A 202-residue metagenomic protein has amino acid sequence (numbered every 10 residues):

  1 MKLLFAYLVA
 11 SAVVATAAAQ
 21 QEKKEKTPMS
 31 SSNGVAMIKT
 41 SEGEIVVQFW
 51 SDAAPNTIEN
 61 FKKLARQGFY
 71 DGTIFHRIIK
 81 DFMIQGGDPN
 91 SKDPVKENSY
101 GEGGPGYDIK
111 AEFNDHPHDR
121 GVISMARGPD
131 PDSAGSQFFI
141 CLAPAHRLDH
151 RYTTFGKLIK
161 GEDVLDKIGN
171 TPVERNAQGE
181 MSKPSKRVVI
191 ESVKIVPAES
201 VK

Functional and structural regions predicted by a protein language model:
M1-A10: Sec-dependent signal peptide recognition, specifically the positively charged N-region followed immediately by
A6-Y7, T16-K202: Cyclophilin-like peptidyl-prolyl cis-trans isomerases
